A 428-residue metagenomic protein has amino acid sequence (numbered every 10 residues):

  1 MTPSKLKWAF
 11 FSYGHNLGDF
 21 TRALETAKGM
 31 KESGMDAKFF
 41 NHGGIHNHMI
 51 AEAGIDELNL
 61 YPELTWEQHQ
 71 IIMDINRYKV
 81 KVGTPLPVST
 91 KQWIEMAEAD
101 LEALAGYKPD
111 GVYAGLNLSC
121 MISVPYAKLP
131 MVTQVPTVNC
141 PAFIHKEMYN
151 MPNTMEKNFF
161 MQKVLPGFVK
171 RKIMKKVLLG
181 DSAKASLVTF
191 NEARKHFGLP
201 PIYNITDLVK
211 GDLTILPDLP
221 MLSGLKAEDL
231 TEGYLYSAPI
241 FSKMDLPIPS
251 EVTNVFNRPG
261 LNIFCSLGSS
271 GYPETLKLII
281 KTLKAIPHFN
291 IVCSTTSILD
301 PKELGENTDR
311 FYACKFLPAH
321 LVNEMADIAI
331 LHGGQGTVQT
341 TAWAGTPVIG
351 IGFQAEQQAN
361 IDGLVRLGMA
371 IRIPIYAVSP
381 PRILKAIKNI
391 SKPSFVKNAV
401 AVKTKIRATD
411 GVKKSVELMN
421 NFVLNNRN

Functional and structural regions predicted by a protein language model:
M1-T2, Y203-D207, T253-F256: Short boundary motifs at domain starts and secondary-structure transition points
M1-V164, F289-G345, I349-N428: Glycosyltransferase specificity loop/lid
G83-V88, L104, S186-F190, N262-S269: Short, basic, glycine/proline-bearing loop/turn elements
A105, T206-L208, F256, V322-N323: Solvent-exposed alpha-helices and their adjacent loops that cap or buttress functional pockets in soluble metabolic
V132-G224, T231-E232: Active-site-proximal region of nucleotide-activated glycan assembly enzymes, centered on histidine/acidic-rich loops
D218-I328: Donor-nucleotide binding loops and adjacent catalytic segments primarily of GT-B fold Leloir glycosyltransferases
